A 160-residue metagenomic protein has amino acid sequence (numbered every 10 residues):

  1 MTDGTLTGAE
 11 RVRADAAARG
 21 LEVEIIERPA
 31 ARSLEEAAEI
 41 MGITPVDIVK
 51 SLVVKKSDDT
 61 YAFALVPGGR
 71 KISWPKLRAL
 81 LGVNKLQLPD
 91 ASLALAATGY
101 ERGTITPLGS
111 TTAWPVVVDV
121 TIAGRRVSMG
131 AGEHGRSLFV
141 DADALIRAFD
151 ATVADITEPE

Functional and structural regions predicted by a protein language model:
M1-E160: Extended, low-hydrophobicity, polar/charged segments
